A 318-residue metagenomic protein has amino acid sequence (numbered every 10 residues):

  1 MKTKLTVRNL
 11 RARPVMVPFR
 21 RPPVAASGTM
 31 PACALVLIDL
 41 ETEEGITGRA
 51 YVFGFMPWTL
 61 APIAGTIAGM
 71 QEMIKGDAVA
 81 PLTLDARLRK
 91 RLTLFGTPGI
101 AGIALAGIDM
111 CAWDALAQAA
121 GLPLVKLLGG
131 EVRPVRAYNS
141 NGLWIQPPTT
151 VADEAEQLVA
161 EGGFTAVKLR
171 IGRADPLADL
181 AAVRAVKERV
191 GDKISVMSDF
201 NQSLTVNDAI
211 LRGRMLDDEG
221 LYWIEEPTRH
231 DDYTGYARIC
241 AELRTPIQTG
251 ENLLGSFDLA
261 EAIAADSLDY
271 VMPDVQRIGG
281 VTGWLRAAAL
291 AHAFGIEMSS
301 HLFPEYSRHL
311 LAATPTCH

Functional and structural regions predicted by a protein language model:
M1-R49, F53-F55: Structured beta-strand/loop patches that form or line metal/cofactor-binding pockets in enzymes
K2-N9, R13-P14, Q118, L122-R133: N-terminal amphipathic alpha-helix/helix-capping segment at the start of soluble metabolic enzymes
V7, I38, G45, I108 (+7 more regions): Conserved, mostly hydrophobic/aromatic
N9, E41-A119: Metal- or metallocofactor-binding catalytic centers and their adjacent structured scaffolds across diverse enzyme
A64-Q71, D85, D109, W113-D114 (+6 more regions): Predominant activation on well-ordered alpha-helical scaffold segments within soluble catalytic domains
T83, R214, G220, D231-H318: Shared catalytic-loop signature of beta/alpha-barrel
L105, I171-D175, S198-T205, E225-R229 (+3 more regions): Glycine- and other small-residue-rich loops at beta-strand/loop junctions that grip anionic moieties
K126-L243: Metal-dependent enolase-superfamily TIM-barrel catalytic cores that perform enediolate-based chemistry
